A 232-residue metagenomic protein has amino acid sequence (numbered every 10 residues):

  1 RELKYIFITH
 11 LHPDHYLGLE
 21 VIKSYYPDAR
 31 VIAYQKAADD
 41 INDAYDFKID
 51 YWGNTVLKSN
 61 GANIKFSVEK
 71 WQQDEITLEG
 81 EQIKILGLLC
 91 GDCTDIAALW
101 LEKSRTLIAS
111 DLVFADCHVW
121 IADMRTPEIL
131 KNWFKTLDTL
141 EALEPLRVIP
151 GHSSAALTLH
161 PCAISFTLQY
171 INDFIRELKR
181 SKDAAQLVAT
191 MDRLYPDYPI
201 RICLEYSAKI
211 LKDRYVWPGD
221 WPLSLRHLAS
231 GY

Functional and structural regions predicted by a protein language model:
E2-K4, P27-R30, E81-Q82, K103 (+1 more regions): Loop/turn elements at helix/coil->beta-strand transitions in domains of secreted/extracellular proteins
E2-T77: Active-site HxH/HxHxD metal-binding segment of metal-dependent hydrolases
F7-H12, Q35-A37, Q82, L89 (+2 more regions): A mature extracytoplasmic/lumenal domain signature
H15-G18, A37, I129, W133-T136 (+1 more regions): Stable alpha-helical elements in mature extracytoplasmic
S24-Y25, I76-E79, G91-D92, W100: Extracellular/periplasmic catalytic domains that process cell-envelope and extracellular macromolecules
D40, Y51, A142-R147, A155-Y232: Accessory terminal helices/loops
E75-K84, L101-L107: Beta-strand-turn-beta hairpins that frame and shape the catalytic cleft of phosphate-ester-processing enzymes
L88-G91, D95-D173, E177-K179: Metallo-beta-lactamase
